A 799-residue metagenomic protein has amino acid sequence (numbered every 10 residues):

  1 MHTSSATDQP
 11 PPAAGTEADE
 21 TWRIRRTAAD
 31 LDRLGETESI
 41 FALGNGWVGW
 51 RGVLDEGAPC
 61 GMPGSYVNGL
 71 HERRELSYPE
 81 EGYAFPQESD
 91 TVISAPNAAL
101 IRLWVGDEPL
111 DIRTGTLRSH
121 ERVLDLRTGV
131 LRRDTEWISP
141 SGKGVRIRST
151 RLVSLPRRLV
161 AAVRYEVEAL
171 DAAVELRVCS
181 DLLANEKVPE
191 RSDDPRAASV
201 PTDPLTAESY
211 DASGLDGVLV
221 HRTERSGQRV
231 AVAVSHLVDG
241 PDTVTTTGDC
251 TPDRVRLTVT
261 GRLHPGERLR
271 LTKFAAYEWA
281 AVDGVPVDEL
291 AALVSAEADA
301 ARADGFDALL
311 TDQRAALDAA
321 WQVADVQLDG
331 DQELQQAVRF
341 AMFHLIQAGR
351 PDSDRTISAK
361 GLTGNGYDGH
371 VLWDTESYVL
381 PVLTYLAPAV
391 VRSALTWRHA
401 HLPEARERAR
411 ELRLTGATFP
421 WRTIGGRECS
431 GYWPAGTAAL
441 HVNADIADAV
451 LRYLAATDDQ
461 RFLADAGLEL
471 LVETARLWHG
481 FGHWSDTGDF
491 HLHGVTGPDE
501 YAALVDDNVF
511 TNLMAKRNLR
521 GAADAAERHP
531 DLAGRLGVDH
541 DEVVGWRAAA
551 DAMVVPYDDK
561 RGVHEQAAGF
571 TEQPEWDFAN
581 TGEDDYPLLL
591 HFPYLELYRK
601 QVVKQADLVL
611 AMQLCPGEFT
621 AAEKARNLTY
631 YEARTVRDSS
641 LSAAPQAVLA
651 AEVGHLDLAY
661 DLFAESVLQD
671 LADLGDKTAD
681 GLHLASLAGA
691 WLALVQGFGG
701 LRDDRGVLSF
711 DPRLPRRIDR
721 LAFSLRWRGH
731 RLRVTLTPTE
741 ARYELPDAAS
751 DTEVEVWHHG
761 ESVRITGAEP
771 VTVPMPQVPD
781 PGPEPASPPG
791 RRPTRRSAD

Functional and structural regions predicted by a protein language model:
H2, T37-V67, Y378, G426 (+8 more regions): C-terminal capping/lid segments that line or modulate ligand- or cofactor-binding pockets
H2-Y367, P593-E596, P779-D799: Acidic/polar, glycine-enriched structural segments that form the non-catalytic walls/loops of the carbohydrate-binding
Q87-P140, V145-R146, T620-A621, A625 (+3 more regions): Non-catalytic C-terminal accessory modules of carbohydrate-active enzymes
A172, L176, A281-P286, A324-L328 (+5 more regions): Inter-helical turn/loop segments and adjacent helix faces that build the functional surface of alpha-helical bundle
A316, A320-V323, A337-F340, H344-A348 (+13 more regions): Generic, well-ordered alpha-helical scaffold segments in large soluble proteins
E333-F340, L395-E428, P434, A456-L513 (+1 more regions): Active-site acid/base region of carbohydrate-active enzymes
G349-T363, A389-D448, R452-L454, Q460-D465 (+4 more regions): Helix-terminus loop motifs that line ligand-binding clefts
V371-A400, D465, E527, G537-A679 (+1 more regions): Active-site core of glycosidic bond-cleaving carbohydrate-active enzymes
